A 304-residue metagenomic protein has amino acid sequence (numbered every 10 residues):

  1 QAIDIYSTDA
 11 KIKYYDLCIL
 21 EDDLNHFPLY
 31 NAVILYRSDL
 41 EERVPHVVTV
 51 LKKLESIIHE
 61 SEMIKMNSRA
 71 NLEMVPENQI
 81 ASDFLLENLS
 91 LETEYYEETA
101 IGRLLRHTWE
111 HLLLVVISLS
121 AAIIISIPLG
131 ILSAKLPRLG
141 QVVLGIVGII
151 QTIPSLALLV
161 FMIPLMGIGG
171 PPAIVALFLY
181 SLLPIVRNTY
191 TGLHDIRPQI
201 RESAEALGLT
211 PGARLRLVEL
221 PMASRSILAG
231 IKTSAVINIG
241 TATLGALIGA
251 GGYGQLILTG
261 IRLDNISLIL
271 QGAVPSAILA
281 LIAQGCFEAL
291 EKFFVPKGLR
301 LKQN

Functional and structural regions predicted by a protein language model:
K11-N25, L29: Ligand-binding "clamshell"
Y30-P45: A bilobed periplasmic-binding-protein/Venus flytrap-type ligand-binding module shared by bacterial periplasmic
M74-L119: Periplasmic/extracellular loop-to-transmembrane helix junction in inner-membrane transport proteins
R106-L114, L129-M162, R187-T191: Cytoplasmic-entry segments and transmembrane alpha-helices of multi-pass inner-membrane transporters
P137-R138, H194, Q271-N304: C-terminal transmembrane helix and the adjacent membrane-cytosol boundary/short C-terminal tail of inner/organellar
P164, T241-L270, V274-S276, V295 (+1 more regions): Glycine-rich helix-loop "coupling/hinge" segments at transmembrane-helix boundaries in multipass transporters
L179, P211-G245, L270-Q271, P275-I278 (+2 more regions): Transmembrane alpha-helices
L193-Q199, S203-A223, A250: Short helix-to-coil transition segments within interhelical loops that connect adjacent transmembrane helices
